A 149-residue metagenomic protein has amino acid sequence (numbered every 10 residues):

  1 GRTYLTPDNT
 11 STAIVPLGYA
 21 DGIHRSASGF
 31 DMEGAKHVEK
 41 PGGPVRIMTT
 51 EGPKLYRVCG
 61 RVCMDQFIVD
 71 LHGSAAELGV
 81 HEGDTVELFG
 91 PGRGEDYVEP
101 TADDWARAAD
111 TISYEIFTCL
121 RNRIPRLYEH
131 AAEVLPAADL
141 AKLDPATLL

Functional and structural regions predicted by a protein language model:
G1-L149: Active-site anion/phosphate-binding pocket segments in diverse small-molecule metabolic enzymes
